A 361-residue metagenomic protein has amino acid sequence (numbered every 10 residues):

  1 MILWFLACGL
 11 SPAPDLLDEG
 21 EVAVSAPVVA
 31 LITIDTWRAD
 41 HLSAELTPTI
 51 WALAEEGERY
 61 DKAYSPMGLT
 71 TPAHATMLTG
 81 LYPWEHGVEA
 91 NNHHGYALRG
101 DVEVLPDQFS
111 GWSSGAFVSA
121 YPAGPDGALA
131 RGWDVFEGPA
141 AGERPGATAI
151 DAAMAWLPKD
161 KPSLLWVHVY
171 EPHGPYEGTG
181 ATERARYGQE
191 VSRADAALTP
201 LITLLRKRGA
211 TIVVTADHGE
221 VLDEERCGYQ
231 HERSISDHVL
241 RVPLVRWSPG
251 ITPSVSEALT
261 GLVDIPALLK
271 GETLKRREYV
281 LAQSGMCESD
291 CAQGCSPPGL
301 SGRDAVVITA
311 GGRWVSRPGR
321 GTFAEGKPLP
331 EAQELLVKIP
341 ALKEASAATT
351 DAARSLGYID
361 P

Functional and structural regions predicted by a protein language model:
L6-P361: Catalytic domains that recognize anionic headgroups
